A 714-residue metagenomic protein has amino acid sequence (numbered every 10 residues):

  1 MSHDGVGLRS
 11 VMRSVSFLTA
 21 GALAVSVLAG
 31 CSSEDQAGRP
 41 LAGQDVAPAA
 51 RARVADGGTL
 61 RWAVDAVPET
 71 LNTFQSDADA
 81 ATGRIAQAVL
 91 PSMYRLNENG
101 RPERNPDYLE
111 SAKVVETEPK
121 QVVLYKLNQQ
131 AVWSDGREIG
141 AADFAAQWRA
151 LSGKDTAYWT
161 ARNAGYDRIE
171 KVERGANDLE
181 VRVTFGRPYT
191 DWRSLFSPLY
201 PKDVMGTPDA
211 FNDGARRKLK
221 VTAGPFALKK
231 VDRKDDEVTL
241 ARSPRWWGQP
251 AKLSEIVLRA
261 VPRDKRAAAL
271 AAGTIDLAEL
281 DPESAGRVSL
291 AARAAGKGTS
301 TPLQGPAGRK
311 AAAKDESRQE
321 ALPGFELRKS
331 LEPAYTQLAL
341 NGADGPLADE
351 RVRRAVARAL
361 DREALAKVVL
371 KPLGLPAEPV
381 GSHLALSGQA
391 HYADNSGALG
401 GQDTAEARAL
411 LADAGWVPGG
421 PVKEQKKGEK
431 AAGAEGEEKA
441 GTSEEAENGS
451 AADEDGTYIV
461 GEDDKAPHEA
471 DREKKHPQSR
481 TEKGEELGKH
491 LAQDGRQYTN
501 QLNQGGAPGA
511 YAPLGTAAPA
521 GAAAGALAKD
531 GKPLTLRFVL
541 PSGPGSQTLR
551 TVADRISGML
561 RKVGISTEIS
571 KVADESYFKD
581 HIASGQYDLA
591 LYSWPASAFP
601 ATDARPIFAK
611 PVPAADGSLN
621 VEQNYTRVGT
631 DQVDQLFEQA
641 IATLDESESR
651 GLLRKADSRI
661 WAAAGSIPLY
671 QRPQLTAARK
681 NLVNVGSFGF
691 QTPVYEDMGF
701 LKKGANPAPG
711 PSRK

Functional and structural regions predicted by a protein language model:
S2, A22, L28, A42-D45 (+8 more regions): Detector for C-terminal structural segments
S32-D35: Bacterial signal peptide processing site
R53-A55, E138, T160-G206: Surface-exposed binding/hinge segments that line and control ligand-binding clefts or catalytic entry sites
G58-T117, R149, V221: N-terminal lobe/hinge region of extracytoplasmic solute-binding protein
S111-A157, A269, P346-A348, R353: Aromatic- and charge-enriched surface segment that lines or borders ligand/interaction sites
I139-Q147, R182-T184, P225, R309-F325 (+7 more regions): Alpha-helical secondary-structure segments
F196-A251, E255, D264-K265, A272 (+2 more regions): Gly/Pro-rich hinge or "lid" segments in bacterial periplasmic/extracellular proteins
K229-T239, R259-D344, K367-V368, P372 (+1 more regions): Extracellular/periplasmic solute-recognition and catalytic clefts
